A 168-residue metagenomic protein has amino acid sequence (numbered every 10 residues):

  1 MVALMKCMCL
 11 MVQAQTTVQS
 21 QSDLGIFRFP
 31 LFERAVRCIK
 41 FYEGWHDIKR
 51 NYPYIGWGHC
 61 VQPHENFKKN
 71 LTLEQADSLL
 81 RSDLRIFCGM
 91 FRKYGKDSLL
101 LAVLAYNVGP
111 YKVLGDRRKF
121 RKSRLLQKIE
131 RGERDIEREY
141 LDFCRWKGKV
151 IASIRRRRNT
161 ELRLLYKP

Functional and structural regions predicted by a protein language model:
M1-Q15: Classical Sec-dependent N-terminal signal peptides that target proteins to the secretory pathway
M11-H46, H59-H64, L71-M90, Y111-P168: Long, amphipathic alpha-helical surface segments
H46-N51, F91-L100, E139: Surface-exposed patches in mature extracellular/periplasmic domains of secreted proteins
R50-Y52, E65-K68: Short, glycine/acidic-enriched capping/hinge loops at junctions between secondary-structure elements
S98-V108: Long, amphipathic, charge-rich alpha-helical segments that form helical bundles/coiled-coils
